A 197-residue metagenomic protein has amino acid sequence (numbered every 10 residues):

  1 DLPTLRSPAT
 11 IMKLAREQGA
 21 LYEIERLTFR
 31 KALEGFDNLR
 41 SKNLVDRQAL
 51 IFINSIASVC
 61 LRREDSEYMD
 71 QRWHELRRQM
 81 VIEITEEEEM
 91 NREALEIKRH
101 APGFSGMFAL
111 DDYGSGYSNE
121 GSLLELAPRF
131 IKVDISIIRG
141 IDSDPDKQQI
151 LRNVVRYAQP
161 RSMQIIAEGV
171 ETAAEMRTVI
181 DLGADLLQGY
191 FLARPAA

Functional and structural regions predicted by a protein language model:
D1-M12: A short, well-structured catalytic beta-strand-centered motif of the EAL phosphodiesterase domain for c-di-GMP
D1-P3, S58, Q79, E83-M90 (+2 more regions): EAL-family c-di-GMP phosphodiesterase catalytic domain
A9, R26-D37, R63-Q71, L95 (+6 more regions): Amphipathic, non-transmembrane alpha-helical secondary structure
M12, Y22-E25, F29, V155 (+2 more regions): Hydrophobic alpha-helical segments
A15-G19: A conserved signal-transducing helical linker
A20-L21, S143: Conserved glycine-rich acetyl-CoA-binding loop
Y22-E96: Catalytic core of bacterial c-di-GMP phosphodiesterases, primarily the EAL and HD-GYP domains, capturing alpha-helical
D37, W73-H74, L95-S105, R152-Q159 (+1 more regions): Surface-exposed amphipathic alpha-helices with a cationic face
